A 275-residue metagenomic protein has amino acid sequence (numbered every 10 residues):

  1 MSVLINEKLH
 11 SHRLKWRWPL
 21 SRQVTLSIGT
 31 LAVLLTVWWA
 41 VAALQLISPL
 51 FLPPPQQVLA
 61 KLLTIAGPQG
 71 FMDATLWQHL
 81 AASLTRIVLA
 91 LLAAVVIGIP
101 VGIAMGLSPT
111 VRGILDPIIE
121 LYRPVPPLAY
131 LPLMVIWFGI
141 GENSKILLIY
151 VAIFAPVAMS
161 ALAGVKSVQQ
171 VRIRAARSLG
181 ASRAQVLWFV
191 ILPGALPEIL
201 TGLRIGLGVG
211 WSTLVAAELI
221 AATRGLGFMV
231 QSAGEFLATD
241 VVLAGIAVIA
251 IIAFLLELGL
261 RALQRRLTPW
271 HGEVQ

Functional and structural regions predicted by a protein language model:
M1-A32, L258-Q275: Transmembrane alpha-helical segments of polytopic membrane transport and secretion proteins
L44-L92: Periplasmic/extracellular loop-to-transmembrane helix junction in inner-membrane transport proteins
L59, D73, W77, A81 (+9 more regions): Alpha-helical membrane-protein architecture signal
L89-I119: Transmembrane-helix boundary motif in ABC transporter permease subunits
E120-P156, A163-G164: Generic hydrophobic transmembrane alpha-helix motif, especially the helices
I136, G164-V165, S212-I249, T268-Q275: Glycine-rich helix-loop "coupling/hinge" segments at transmembrane-helix boundaries in multipass transporters
L147, V151, R183-A216, D240 (+4 more regions): Transmembrane alpha-helices
S160-I205, L226: Short cytoplasmic-facing helical segments at TM-TM junctions of multi-pass membrane proteins
